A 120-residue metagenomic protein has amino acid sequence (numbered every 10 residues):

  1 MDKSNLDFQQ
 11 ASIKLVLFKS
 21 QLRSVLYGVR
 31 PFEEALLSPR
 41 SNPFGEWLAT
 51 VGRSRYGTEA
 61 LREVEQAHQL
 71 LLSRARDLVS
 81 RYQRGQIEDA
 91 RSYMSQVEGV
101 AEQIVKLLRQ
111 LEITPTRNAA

Functional and structural regions predicted by a protein language model:
M1-A120: N-terminal membrane-sensor/transducer module of prokaryotic signaling receptors
